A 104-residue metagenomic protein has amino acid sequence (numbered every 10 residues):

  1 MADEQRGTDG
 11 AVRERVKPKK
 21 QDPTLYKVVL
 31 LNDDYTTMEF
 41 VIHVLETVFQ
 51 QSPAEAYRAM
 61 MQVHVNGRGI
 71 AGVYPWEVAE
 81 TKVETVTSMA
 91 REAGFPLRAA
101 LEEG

Functional and structural regions predicted by a protein language model:
M1-G104: Terminal domain-initiation and capping elements
